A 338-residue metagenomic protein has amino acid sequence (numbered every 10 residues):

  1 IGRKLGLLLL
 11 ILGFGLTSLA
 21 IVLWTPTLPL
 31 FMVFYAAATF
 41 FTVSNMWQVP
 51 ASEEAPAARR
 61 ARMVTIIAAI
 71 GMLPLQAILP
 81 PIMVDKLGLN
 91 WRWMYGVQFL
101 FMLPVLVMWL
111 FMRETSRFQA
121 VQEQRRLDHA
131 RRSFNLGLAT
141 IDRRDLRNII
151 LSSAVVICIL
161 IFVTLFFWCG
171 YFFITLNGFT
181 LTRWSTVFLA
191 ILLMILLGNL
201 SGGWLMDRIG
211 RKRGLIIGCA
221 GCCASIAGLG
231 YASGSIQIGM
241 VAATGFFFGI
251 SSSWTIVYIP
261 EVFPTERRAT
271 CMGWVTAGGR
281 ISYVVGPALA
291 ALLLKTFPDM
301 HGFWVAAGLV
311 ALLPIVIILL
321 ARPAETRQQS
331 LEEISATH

Functional and structural regions predicted by a protein language model:
I1-R3, N199-G210: Helix-to-loop junctions at the C-terminal end of transmembrane segments in multipass secondary transporters
L12-P26, A220-S233: C-terminal ends and interior cores of transmembrane alpha-helices in multi-pass membrane transporters/permeases
T17, L28-T42, I236-I250: Hydrophobic core of transmembrane alpha-helices in multi-pass small-molecule transporters, especially MFS/SLC-type
T42, R59-K86, F101, T276-P287: Glycine-rich segments within core transmembrane alpha-helices of 12-TM secondary carriers
V43-A55, S251-F263: Intracellular juxtamembrane helix-capping segments at the cytosolic ends of symmetry-related transmembrane helices
R92-L110, F303-L320: Symmetry-related core transmembrane helices of the 12-TM Major Facilitator Superfamily/SLC fold
R144-L200: Extracytoplasmic gate region of multi-pass secondary transporters
